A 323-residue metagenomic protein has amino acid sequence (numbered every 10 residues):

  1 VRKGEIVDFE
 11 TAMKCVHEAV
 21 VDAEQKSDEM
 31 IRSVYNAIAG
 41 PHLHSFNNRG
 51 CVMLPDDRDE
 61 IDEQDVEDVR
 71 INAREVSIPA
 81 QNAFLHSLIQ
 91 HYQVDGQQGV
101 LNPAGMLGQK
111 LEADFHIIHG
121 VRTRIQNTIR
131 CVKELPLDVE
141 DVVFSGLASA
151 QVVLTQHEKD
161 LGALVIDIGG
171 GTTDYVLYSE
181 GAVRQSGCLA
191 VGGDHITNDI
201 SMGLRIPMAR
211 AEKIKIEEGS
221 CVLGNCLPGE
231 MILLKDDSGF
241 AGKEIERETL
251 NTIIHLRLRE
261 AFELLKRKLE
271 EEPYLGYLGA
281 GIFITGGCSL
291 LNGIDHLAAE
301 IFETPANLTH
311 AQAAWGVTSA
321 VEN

Functional and structural regions predicted by a protein language model:
V1-V165, A182-R184, G193, L204-I253 (+2 more regions): Nucleotide/phosphate-binding catalytic cleft detector across ATP-hydrolyzing and phosphate-transferring enzymes
I38-A39, V165-T172, Y178-G181, A190-D194 (+1 more regions): A short acidic Gly-Thr/Ser loop motif
N48-R49, L177-S179, D295-L297: Short amphipathic alpha-helical segments
S186-C188: Residue-level detector of high-confidence beta-strand sites
R257-K266: A general structural motif
R267-I282, L291-T309: ATP-binding/phosphotransfer module of carbohydrate and carboxylate kinases, centering on a glycine-rich
N307-N323: Glycine-rich phosphate-binding/hydrolytic loop that grips phosphoryl groups
